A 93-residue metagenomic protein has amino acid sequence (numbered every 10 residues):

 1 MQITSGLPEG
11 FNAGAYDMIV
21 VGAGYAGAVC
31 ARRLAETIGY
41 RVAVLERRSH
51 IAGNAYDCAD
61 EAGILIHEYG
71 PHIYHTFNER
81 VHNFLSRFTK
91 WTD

Functional and structural regions predicted by a protein language model:
M1-I19, E36-R41: Extreme N-terminal leader/targeting segments of oxidoreductases
I3-P8, Y56-A62: Short amphipathic alpha-helical segments, especially helix-boundary/capping motifs
I3-T4, A52-G53, G70: Glycine-centered small-residue hotspots that permit tight backbone geometry or close packing
I19-V21, A31-E61: Glycine-rich FAD pyrophosphate-binding loop
G24: Glycine-rich NAD(P) Rossmann-fold beta1-alpha1 loop
G27-A28: N-terminal Rossmann-fold NAD(P) dinucleotide-binding loop
T37-Y40, D57-A62, G70-D93: N-terminal FAD cofactor-binding segment of flavoenzymes
L65: Conserved active-site segment immediately N-terminal to the catalytic lysine that forms the internal aldimine
